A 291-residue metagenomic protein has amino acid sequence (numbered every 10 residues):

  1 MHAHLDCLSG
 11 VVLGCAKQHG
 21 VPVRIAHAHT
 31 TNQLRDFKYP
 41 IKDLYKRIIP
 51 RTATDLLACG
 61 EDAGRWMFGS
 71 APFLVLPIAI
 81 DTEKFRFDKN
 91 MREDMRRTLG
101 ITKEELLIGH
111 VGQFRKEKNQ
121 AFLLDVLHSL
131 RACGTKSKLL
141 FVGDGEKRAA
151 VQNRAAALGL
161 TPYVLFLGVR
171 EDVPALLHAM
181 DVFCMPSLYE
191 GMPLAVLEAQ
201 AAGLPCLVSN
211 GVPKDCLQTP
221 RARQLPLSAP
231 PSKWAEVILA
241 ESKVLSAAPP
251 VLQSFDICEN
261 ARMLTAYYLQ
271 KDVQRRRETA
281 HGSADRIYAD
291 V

Functional and structural regions predicted by a protein language model:
A3-S9, A28: Short His-centered aromatic/hydrophobic patch
R51-M91, Q224: Donor nucleotide-sugar binding/catalytic pocket of nucleotide-sugar-dependent glycosyltransferases
K84, K243-Y288: A charged, aromatic-enriched C-terminal amphipathic alpha-helix characteristic of glycosyltransferases across folds
L106, H110-R131, T135, E146-Q152: A conserved mid-protein helix/loop that constitutes part of the nucleotide-sugar donor-binding site
Q152-G168: Nucleotide-activated donor-binding/catalytic signature segment of Leloir-type glycosyltransferases, i.e., the conserved
V169, L188: Aromatic "clamp/platform" in nucleotide-sugar-dependent glycosyltransferases that forms part of the donor/acceptor
V196, P205-S209, K214: Short hydrophobic beta-strand element within catalytic cores of glycosyltransferases and related nucleotide-activated
D215-V244, S254, C258: Change "using UDP/GDP/dTDP sugars" to "using nucleotide sugars
